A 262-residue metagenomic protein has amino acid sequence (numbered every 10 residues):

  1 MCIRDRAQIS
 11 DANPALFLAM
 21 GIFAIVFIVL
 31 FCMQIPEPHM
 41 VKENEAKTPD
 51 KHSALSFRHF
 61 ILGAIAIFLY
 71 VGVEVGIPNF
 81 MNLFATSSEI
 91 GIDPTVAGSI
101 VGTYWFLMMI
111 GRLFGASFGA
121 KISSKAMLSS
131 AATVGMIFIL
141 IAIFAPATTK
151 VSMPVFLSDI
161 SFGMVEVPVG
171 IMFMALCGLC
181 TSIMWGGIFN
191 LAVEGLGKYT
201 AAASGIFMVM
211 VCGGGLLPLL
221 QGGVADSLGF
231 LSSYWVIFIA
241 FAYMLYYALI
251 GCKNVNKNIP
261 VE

Functional and structural regions predicted by a protein language model:
M1-D5: Conserved small/polar residues in nucleotide/adenosyl-binding loops
L18-E43, Y247-G251: C-terminal membrane-cytosol helix-exit motif in multi-pass small-molecule transporters
H39-G63, I160-S161: Juxtamembrane intracellular "pre-TM" segments in multi-pass secondary transporters
S56-G102: Extracytoplasmic gate region of multi-pass secondary transporters
G111-S124, A225: Helix-to-loop junctions at the C-terminal end of transmembrane segments in multipass secondary transporters
V134-G163: C-terminal ends and interior cores of transmembrane alpha-helices in multi-pass membrane transporters/permeases
S182-G197: Intracellular juxtamembrane helix-capping segments at the cytosolic ends of symmetry-related transmembrane helices
G195-S227: A late C-terminal transmembrane helix in Major Facilitator Superfamily
